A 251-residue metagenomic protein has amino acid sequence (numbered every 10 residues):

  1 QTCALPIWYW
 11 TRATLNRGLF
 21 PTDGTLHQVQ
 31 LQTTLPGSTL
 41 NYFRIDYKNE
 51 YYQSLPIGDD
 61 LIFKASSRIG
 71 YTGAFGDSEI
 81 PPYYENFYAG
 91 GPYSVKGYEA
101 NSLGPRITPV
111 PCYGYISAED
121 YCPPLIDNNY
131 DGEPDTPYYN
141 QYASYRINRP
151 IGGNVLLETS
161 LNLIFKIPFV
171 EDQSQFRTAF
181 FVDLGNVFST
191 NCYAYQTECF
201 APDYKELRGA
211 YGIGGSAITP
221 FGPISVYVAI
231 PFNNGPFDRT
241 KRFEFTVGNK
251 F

Functional and structural regions predicted by a protein language model:
Q1-E198, F237, F243-K250: C-terminal outer-membrane beta-barrel translocator/porin domains of Gram-negative envelope proteins and their
I7, Q173, P202, L207-F251: In a subset of proteins, long, contiguous C-terminal domains/tails are tracked
